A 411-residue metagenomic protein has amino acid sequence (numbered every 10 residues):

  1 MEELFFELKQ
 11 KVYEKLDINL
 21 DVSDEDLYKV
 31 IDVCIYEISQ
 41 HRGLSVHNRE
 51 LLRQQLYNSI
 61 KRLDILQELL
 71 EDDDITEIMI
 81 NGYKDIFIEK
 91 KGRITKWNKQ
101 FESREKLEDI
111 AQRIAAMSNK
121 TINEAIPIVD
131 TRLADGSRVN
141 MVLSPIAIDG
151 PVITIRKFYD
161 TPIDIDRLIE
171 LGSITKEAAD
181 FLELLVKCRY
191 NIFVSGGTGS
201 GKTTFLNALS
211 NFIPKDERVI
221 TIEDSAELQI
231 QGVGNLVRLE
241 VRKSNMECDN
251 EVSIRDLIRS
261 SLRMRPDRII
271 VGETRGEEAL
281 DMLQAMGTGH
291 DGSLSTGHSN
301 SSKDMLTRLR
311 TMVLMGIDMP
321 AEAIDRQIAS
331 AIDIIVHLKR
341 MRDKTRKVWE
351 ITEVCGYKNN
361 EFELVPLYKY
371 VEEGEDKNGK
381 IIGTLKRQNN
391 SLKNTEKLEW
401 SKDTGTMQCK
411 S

Functional and structural regions predicted by a protein language model:
M1-I122, L133: N-terminal accessory targeting/assembly segments
K11-I18, E37-H41, S59-L69, N81 (+17 more regions): Conserved, well-folded catalytic cores of nucleic-acid-processing and energy-transducing macromolecular machines
D72, D85-C188: P-loop NTP-binding catalytic core
R189-I192, A208-A331, H337-K339: Switch/coupling sub-region of P-loop NTPases
G197-T198: The conserved Walker
K202: Conserved lysine of the Walker
K344-S411: NTP-binding/hydrolysis catalytic cores, primarily Walker-type P-loop NTPases
